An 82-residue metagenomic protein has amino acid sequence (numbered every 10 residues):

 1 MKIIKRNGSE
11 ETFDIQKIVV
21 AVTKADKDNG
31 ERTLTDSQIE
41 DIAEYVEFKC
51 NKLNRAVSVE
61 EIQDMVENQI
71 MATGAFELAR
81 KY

Functional and structural regions predicted by a protein language model:
M1-Y82: Long, C-terminal-biased catalytic regions of enzyme "large/alpha" subunits
